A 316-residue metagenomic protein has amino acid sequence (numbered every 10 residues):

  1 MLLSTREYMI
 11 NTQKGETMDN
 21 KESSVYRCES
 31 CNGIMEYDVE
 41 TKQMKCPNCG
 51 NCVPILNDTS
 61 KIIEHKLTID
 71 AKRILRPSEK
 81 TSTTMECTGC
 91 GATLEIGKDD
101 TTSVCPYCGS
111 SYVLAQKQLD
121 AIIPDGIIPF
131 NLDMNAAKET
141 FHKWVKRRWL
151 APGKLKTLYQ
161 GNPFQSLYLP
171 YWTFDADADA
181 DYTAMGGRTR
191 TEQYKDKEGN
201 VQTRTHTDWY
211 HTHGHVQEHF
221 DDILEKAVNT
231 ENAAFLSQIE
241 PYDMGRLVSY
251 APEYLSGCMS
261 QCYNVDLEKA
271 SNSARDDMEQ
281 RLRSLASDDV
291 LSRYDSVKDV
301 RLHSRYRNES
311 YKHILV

Functional and structural regions predicted by a protein language model:
L2-T17: Short, Lys/Arg-enriched N-terminal segments with co-localized hydrophobic residues within the first ~10-30 amino acids
M18-N20, I69-S78: Short, intrinsically disordered linker segments that flank or connect zinc-binding domains
S23-V25, T41-Q43, K80-T84, T102: Residues immediately within or flanking Cys/His clusters that coordinate Zn2+ in small zinc-binding modules
C28-C31, C46-C49, C87-C90, C105-C108: Short cysteine-rich clusters marking metal-coordination/redox-active sites
N32-I34, C52, A92-T93, S111: Cys/His-rich metal-chelating microdomains
Y37-D38, I55-L56, I96-G97, L114-A115: Short, non-ligating residues that shape and space the ligands of small metal-coordination modules and catalytic
L56-I74: General zinc-binding finger modules coordinated by cysteine/histidine
I122-V316: Charged, low-complexity helical/coil segments in non-catalytic cytosolic or luminal regions
